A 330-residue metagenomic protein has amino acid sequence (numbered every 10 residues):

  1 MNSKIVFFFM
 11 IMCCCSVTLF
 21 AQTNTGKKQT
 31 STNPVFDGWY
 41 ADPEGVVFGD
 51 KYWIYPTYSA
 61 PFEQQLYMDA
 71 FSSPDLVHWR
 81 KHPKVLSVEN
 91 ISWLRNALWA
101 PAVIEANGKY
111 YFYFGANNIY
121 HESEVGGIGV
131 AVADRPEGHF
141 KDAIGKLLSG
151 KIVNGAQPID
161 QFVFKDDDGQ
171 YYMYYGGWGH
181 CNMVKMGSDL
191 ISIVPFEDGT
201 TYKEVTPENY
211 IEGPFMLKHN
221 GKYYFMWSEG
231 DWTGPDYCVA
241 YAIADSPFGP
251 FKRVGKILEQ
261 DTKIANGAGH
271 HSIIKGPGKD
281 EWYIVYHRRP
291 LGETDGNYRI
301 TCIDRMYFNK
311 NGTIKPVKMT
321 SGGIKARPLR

Functional and structural regions predicted by a protein language model:
M1-N24: Bacterial Sec-dependent N-terminal signal peptides
A21-R330: Carbohydrate-active catalytic/glycan-binding domains of CAZyme proteins, especially the secreted or lumenal ectodomains
